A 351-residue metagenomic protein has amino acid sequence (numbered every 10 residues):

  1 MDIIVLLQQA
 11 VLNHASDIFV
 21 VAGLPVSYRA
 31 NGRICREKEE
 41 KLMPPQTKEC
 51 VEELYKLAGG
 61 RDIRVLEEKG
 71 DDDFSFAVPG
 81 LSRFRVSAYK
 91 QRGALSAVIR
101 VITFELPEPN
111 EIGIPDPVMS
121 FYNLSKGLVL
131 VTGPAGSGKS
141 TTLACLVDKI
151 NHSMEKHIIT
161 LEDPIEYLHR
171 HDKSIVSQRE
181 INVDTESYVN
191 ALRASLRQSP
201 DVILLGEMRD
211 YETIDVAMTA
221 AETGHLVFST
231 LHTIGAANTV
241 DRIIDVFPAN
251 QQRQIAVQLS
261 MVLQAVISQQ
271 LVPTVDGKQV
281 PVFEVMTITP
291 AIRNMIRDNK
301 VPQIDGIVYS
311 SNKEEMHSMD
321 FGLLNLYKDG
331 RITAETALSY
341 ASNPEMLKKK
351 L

Functional and structural regions predicted by a protein language model:
M1-L351: Short, flexible helix-loop junctions that flank or precede catalytic/ligand sites
